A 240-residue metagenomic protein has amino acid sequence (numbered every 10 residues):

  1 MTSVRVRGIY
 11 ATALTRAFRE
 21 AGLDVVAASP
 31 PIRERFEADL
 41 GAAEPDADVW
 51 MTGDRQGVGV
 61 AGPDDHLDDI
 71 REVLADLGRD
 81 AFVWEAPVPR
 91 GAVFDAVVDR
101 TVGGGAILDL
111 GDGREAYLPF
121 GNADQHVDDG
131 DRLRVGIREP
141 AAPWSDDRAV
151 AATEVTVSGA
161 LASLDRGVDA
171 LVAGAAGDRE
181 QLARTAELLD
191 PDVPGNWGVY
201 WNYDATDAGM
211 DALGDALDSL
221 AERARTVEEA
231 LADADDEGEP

Functional and structural regions predicted by a protein language model:
T2-D95, T101-G104, H126-P240: OB-fold/S1-family RNA-binding modules
G103, I107-L118: OB-fold (S1/OB) nucleic-acid-binding surfaces
R114-N122, G136, D165: A short macromolecule-binding patch
